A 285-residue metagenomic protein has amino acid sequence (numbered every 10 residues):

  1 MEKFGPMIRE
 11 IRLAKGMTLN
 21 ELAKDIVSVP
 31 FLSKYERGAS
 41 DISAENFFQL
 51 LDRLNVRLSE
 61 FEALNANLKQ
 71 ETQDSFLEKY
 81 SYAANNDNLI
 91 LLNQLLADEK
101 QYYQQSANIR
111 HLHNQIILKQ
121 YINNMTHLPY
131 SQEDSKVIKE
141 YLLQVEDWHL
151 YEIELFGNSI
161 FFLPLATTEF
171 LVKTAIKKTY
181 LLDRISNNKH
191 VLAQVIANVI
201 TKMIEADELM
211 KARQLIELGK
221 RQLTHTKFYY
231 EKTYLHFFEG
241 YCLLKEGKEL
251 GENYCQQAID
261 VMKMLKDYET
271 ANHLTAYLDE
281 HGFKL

Functional and structural regions predicted by a protein language model:
M1-A14: A short, Lys/Arg-rich alpha-helix, primarily the initiator
M7, E78, L112-Y121, E154-N158 (+3 more regions): "A position-specific structural signal for the A-helix of alpha-solenoid helical repeats
G16-S33: Short alpha-helical DNA-recognition segment
E45-E60: DNA major-groove recognition helix of helix-turn-helix/homeodomain DNA-binding modules
L64-I90, D260: Short, charged recognition helix plus adjacent turn of helix-turn-helix-like nucleic-acid-binding domains
L89, L165, L209, K248-E249: TPR-repeat structural position
L96-Q101, V137-L143, I176-D183, I216-K227 (+1 more regions): Amphipathic alpha-helical segments of tetratricopeptide repeats
Q101-E208: Mid-protein regulatory/catalytic core that forms ligand/cofactor-binding pockets and protein-protein interaction
